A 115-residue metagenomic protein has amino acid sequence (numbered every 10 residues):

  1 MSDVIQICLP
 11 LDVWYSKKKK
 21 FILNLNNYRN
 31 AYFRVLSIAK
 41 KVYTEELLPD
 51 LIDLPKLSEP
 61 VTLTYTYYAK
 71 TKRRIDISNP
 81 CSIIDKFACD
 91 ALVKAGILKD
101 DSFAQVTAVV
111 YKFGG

Functional and structural regions predicted by a protein language model:
M1-G115: Catalytic phosphate/metal-binding cores of nucleic-acid and nucleotide-processing enzymes, i.e., regions that mediate
